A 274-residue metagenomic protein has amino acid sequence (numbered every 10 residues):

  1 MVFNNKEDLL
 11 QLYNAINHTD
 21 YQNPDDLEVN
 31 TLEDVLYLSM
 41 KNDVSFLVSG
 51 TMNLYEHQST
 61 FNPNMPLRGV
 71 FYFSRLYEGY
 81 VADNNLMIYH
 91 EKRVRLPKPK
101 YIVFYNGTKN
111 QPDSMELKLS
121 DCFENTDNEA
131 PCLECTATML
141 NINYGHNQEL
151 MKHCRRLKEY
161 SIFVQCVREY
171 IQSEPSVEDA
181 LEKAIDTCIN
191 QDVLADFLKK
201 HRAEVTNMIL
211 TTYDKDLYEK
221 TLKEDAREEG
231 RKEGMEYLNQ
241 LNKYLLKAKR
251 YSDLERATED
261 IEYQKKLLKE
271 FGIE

Functional and structural regions predicted by a protein language model:
M1-E274: Elongated, amphipathic alpha-helical interaction scaffolds
